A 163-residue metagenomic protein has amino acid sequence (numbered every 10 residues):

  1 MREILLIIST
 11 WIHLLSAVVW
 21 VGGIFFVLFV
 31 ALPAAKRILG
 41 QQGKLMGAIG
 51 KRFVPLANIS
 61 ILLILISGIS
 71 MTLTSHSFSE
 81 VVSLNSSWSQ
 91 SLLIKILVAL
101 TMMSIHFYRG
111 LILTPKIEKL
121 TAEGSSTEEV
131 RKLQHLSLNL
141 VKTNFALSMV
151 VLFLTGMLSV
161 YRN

Functional and structural regions predicted by a protein language model:
M1-N163: Polytopic transmembrane helical bundles with strong interfacial aromatic enrichment
